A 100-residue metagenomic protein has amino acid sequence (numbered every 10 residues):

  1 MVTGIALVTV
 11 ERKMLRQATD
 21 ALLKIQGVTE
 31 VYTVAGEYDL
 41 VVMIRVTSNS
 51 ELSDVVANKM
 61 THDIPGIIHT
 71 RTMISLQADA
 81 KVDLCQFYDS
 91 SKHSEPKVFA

Functional and structural regions predicted by a protein language model:
M1-A100: A compositional/biophysical signature of low hydrophobicity enriched in polar/charged and small residues
